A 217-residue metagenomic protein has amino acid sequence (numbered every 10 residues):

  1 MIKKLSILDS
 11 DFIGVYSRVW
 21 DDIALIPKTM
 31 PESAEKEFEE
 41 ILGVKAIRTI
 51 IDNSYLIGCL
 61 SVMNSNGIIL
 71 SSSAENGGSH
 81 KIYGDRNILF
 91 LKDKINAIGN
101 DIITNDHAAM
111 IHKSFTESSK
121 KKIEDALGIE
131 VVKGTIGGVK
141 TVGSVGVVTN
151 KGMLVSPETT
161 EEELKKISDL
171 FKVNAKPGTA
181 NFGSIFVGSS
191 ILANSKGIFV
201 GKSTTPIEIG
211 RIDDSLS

Functional and structural regions predicted by a protein language model:
M1-S217: The feature marks the mature, well-folded catalytic cores of soluble enzymes
